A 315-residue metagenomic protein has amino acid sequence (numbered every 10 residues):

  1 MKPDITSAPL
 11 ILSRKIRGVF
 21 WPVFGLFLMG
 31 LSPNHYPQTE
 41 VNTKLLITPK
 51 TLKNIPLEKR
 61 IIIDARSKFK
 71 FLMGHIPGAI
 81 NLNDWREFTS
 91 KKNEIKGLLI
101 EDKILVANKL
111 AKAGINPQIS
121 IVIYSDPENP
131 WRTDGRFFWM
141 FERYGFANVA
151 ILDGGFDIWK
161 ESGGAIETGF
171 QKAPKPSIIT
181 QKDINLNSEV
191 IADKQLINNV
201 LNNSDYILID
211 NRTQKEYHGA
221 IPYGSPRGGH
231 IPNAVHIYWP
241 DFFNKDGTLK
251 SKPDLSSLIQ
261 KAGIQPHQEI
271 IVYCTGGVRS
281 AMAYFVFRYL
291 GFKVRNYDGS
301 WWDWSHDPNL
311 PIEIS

Functional and structural regions predicted by a protein language model:
M1-R14: N-terminal secretory signal peptides that target proteins for export/translocation
W21-G30: Bacterial N-terminal signal peptides
G30-E40: Bacterial Sec-dependent signal peptides at the C-terminal "C-region" and cleavage site
L31, I100-A192, A220, G229 (+3 more regions): Thiolate-centered catalytic microenvironments shared by cysteine-dependent enzyme domains
I47-P49, I55, S90, D157-P232 (+1 more regions): Active-site neighborhoods of enzymes that stabilize oxyanions during catalysis
I61-R66, L208-D210: Short hydrophobic beta-strand that contains or immediately precedes a catalytic carboxylate
K91-N116, P240-E269: Helix-loop module immediately N-terminal to the HCX5R catalytic loop in PTP-like cysteine phosphatase domains
